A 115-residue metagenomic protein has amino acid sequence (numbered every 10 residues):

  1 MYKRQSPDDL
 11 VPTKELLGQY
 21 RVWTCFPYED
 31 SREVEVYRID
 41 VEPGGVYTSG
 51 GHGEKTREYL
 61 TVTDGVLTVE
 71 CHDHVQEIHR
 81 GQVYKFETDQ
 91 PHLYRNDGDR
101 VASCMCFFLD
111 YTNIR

Functional and structural regions predicted by a protein language model:
M1-Y2: Short, small-residue-biased leader/transition segments that mark boundaries at the very start of proteins
V11-S49, F107-T112: A short glycine-rich, His/Asp/Glu-containing loop-to-beta-strand
G18, R32, H79, T88-I114: Ligand-binding loop in jelly-roll beta-barrel domains
Y37, T48-G50, E58, H74 (+1 more regions): Short, conserved secondary-structure segments in the cores of folded domains
D40-E42, H52-V69: Short, conserved beta-strand element in jelly-roll/cupin
S49, V69-E70, Q76, H92-G98: Short beta-strand His + acidic residue motifs that chelate non-heme Fe in jelly-roll/DSBH and cupin folds
H72-T88: Short acidic-glycine-tyrosine-enriched beta hairpin
